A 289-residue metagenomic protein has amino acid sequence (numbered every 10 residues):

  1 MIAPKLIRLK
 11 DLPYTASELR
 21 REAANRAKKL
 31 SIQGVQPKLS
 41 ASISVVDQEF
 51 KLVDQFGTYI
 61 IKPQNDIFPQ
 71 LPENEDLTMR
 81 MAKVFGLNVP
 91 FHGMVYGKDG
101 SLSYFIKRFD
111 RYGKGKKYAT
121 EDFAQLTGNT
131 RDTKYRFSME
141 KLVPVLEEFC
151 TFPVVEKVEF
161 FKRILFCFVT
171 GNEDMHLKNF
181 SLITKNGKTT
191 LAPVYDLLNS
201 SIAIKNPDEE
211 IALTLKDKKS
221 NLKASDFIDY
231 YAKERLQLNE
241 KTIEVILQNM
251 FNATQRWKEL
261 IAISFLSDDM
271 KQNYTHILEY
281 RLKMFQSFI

Functional and structural regions predicted by a protein language model:
M1-L19, A23-N25, K188-T189, W257-I289: Regulatory N- and C-terminal appendages and interdomain linkers associated with kinase/kinase-like NTP transferase
S17-K134: Conserved ATP-binding subdomain of kinase catalytic cores across diverse folds
A41, A82, F123, D174 (+3 more regions): A residue-level signal for conserved active-site and pocket-lining positions in enzyme catalytic cores
I67-K83, S138-I202: Conserved kinase catalytic-core segment
K98, F105-V169, T214-D217, D229: ATP-dependent phospho-/nucleotidyl transfer catalytic cores
K98-G100, N179-K185, N249: A glycine-rich phosphate-binding loop feature that marks nucleotide/adenosyl-phosphate handling sites
D122, L126-V145, T184-K241: Catalytic-core segments of enzymes that bind and process phosphorylated/nucleotide-bearing substrates
K216-Y280, F285: Mobile late-domain/C-terminal helix-loop "cap" segments that border catalytic sites or the cytosolic face
